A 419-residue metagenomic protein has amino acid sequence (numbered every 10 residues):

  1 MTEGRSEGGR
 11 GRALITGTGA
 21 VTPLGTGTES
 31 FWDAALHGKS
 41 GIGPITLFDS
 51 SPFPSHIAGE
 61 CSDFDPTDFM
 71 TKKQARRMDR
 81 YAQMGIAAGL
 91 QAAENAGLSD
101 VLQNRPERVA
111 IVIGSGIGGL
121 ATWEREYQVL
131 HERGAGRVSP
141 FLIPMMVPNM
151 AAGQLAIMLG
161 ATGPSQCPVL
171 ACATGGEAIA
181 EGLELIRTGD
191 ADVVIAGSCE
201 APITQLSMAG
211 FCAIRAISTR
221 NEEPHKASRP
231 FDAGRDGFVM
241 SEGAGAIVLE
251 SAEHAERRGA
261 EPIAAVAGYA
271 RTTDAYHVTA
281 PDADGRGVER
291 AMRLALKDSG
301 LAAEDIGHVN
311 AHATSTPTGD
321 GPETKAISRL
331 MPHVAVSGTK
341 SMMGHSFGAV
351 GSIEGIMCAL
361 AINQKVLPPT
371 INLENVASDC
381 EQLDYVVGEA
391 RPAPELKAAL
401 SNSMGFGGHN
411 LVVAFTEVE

Functional and structural regions predicted by a protein language model:
M1-I15, L102-P106, S299-D305, E381-E419: Flexible, low-complexity linker/loop segments at domain and module junctions
M1-Q74, A96, E253-A265, I356-T370 (+1 more regions): ACP-dependent fatty acid/polyketide chain-elongation machinery
R12-T16, G43, E222-S299, H308: Condensing-enzyme catalytic core mediating Claisen C-C bond formation in acyl metabolism
I15, S30-W32, L36-L170, C199-M208 (+1 more regions): Conserved beta-ketoacyl condensing-enzyme motif
E29-A34, A121-A135, L185-T188, M208-N221 (+3 more regions): A glycine- and small-aliphatic-rich helix-loop capping segment at beta-alpha/alpha-beta transitions that lines
P54-E60, G118-T122, A201-S228, A270-R290 (+3 more regions): Active-site-adjacent elements of ketosynthase-type condensing enzymes
G85-L98, P148-A151, A156-E200, F238-A260 (+2 more regions): Active-site-proximal alpha-helical scaffold in enzymes
E132-S139, A180, E184, T188 (+3 more regions): Glycine-/small-residue-rich "gating" segment that lines the acyl/pantetheine channel and substrate pocket
